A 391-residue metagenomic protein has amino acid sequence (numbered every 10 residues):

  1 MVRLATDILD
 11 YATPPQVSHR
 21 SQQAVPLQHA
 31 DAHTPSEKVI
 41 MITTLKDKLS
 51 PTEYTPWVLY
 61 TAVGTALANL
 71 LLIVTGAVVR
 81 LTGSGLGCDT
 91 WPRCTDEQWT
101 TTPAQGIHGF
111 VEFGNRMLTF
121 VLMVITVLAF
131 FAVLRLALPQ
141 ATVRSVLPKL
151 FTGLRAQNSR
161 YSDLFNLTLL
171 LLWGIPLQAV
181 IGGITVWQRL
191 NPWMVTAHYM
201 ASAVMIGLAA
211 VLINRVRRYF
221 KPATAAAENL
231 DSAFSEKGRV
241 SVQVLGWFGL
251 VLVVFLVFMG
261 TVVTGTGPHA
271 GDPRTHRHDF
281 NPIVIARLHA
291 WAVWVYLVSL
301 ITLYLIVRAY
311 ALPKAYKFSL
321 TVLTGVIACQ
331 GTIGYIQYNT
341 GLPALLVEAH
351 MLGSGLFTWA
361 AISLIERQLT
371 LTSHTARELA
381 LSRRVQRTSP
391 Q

Functional and structural regions predicted by a protein language model:
M1, Y11, A24, P35-V39: Soluble N-terminal domains of membrane-associated systems
V2-D10, V17: Extreme N-terminal basic, low-complexity initiation segments that serve as generic localization/processing leaders
T6-D7, Q22, P26-Q28, V39-I40: Compositionally biased low-complexity segments, especially N-terminal hydrophobic helices that form the hydrophobic
A12, R20, A30-T34: Short hydrophobic alpha-helical segments enriched in small aliphatic residues
Q16, Q22-A24, A68-N69: Residues at the start of alpha-helices and the adjacent loop-to-helix junctions
I40-Q391: Polytopic transmembrane helical bundles with strong interfacial aromatic enrichment
